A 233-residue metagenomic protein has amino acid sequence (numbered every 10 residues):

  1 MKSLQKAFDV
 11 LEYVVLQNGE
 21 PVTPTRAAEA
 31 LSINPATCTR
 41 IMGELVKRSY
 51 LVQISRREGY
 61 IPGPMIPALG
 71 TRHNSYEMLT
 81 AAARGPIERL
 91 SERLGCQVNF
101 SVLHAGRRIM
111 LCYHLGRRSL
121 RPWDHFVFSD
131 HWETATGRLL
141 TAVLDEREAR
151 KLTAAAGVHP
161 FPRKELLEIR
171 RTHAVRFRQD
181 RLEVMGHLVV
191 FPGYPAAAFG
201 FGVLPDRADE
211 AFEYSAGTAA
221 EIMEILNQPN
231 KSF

Functional and structural regions predicted by a protein language model:
M1-H73, A220, E224: N-terminal helix-turn-helix
M1-L4, F8, T80, A208 (+1 more regions): Onset of an N-terminal alpha helix
K6, T37, A82, F161 (+2 more regions): Charged catalytic carboxylate motif
Y13, A30, I41, A82-R93 (+4 more regions): Amphipathic alpha-helical regulatory segments at dimerization interfaces that relay allosteric signals between sensory
L51-Q53, F100-S101, V189: A structural signal for short hydrophobic beta-strand segments in well-ordered beta-sheet cores
I61-P67, T71-L152: Amphipathic alpha-helical effector-binding/dimerization core of metabolite-sensing transcriptional regulators
L140-H159, F177-R178, L182-E183: GAF sensory domains
V158-Q228: Extended hydrophobic
